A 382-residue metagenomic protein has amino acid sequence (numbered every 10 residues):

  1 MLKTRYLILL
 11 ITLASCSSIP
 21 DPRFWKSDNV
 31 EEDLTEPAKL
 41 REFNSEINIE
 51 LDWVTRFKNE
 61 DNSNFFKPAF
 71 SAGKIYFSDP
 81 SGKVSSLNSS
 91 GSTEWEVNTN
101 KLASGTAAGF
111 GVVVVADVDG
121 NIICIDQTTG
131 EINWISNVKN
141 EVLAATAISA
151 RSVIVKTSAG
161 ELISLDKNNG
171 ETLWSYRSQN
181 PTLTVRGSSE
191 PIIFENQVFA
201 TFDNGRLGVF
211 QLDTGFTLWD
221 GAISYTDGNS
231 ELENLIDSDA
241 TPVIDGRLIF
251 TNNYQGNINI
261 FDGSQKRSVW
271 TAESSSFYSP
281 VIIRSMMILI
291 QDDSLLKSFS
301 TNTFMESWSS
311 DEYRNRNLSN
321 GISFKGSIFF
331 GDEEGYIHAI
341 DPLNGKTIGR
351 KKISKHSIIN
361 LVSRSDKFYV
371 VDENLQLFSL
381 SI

Functional and structural regions predicted by a protein language model:
L2-L9: Sec-dependent signal peptide recognition, specifically the positively charged N-region followed immediately by
A14-S15: C-terminal motif of bacterial Sec signal peptides marking the signal peptidase cleavage site
I19-R23, L34-T35, N44-A69, T93-F110 (+6 more regions): Extracytoplasmic beta-rich repeat domains
K74-Y76, V113-V114, V153-I154, V198-F199 (+5 more regions): Conserved beta-propeller blade signature
D79-P80, D117-V118, T157-S158, F202-D203 (+4 more regions): Structural signature of WD-repeat beta-propellers
N88-G91, D126-T129, D166-G170, L212-G215 (+4 more regions): Short loop/turn segments that connect beta-strands within beta-propeller blades
L289-K297, M305-A339: Loop/turn-rich, solvent-exposed surfaces of beta-rich toroidal or solenoidal domains
